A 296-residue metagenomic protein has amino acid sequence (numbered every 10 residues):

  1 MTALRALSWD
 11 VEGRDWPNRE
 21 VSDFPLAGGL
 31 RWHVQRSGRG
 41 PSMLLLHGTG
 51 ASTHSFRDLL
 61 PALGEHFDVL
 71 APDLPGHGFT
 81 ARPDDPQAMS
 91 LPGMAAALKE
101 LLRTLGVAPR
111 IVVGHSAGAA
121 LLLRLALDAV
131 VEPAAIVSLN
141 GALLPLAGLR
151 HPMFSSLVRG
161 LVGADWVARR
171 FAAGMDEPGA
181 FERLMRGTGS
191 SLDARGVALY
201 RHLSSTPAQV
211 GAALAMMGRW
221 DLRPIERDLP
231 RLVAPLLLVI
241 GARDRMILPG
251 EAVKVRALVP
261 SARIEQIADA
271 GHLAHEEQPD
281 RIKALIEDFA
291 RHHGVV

Functional and structural regions predicted by a protein language model:
M1-M43, G64-D68, M89, G93-A95 (+3 more regions): Alpha/beta-hydrolase fold catalytic core
L30-A81: Conserved HGGG/HGGXW glycine-rich cap/lid loop of the alpha/beta-hydrolase fold
G114, G118, L122: Gly/Ala-rich beta-loop-alpha elbow adjacent to hydrolase catalytic centers
L127, P133-W166: Flexible "cap/lid" loop of the alpha/beta hydrolase fold
S138, A147-P152, R169-P230: Conserved alpha/beta-hydrolase catalytic His-Asp/Glu region
L232, L238-I240: Short beta-strand/loop motif that positions the catalytic acidic residue of the alpha/beta-hydrolase fold
R243-I247: Acidic catalytic loop of the alpha/beta-hydrolase fold
A262-V296: Catalytic active-site module of serine/aspartate enzymes centered on a nucleophile-bearing elbow/loop
